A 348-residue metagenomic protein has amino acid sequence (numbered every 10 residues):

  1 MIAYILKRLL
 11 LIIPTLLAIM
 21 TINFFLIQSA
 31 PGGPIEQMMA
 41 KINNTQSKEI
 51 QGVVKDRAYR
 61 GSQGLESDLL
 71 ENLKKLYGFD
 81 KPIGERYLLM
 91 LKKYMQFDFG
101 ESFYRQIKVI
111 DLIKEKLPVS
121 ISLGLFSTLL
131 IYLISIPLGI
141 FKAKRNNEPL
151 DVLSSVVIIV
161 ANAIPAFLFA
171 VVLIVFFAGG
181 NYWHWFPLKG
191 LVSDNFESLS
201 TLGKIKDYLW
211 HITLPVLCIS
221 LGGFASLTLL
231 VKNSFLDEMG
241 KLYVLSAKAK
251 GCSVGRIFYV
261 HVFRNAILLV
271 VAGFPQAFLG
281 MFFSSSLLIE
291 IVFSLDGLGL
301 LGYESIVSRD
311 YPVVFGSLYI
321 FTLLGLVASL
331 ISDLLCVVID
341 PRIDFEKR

Functional and structural regions predicted by a protein language model:
I2-A3, L117-P118, F126-S127, I131-L150 (+2 more regions): Alpha-helical transmembrane segments of integral membrane proteins, especially multi-pass inner/plasma-membrane
L6-I12, L16: N-terminal signal-anchor/signal peptide hydrophobic helix marking the start of the first transmembrane segment
I12, K116, S120, V156-I159 (+2 more regions): Residue-level signal for discrete positions within transmembrane alpha-helices of multi-pass small-molecule
L16-P82, N181-K204: Hydrophobic alpha-helical transmembrane segments of membrane transport/permease proteins and related membrane-embedded
L17-T21, Y87, L125-L129, V172-L173 (+2 more regions): Hydrophobic alpha-helical transmembrane segments of multi-pass integral membrane proteins
I19, N23-I27, G32, A170 (+5 more regions): Juxtamembrane/transmembrane-helix interface segments of polytopic membrane transporters
N23-S29, V157-K189, C218-F224: Membrane-water interface segments at the C-terminal ends of transmembrane alpha-helices in multi-pass inner-membrane
L69, K74-I136: An internal, D/E-rich "acidic patch" concept
